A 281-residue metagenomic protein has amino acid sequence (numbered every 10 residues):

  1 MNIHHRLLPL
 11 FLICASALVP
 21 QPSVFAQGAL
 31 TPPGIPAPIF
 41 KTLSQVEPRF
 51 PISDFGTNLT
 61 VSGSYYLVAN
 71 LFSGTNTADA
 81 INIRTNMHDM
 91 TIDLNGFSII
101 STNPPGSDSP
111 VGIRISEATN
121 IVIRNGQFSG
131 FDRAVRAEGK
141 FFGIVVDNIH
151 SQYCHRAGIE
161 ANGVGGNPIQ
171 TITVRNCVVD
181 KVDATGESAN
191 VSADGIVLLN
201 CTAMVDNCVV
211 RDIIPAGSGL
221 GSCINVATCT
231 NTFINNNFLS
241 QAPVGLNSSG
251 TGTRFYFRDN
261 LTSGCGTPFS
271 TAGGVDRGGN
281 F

Functional and structural regions predicted by a protein language model:
N2-I3, L8-L10, Q21-Y66, S73 (+2 more regions): Extracellular "leader-to-stem" segments immediately downstream of a signal peptide or signal-anchor in secreted/lumenal
G28, L43-I52, R84-T91, N95-S109 (+1 more regions): Extracellular lectin-like interaction modules
S64, V68-A69, H88-S98, T119-G130 (+6 more regions): Right-handed parallel beta-helix
G74-T75, I100: Short, cysteine-centered beta-strand-loop-beta hairpins and adjacent loop/turn segments enriched in charged/polar
N76-N82, P105-R114, G130-E138, Y153-N167 (+6 more regions): Extracellular beta-strand/beta-solenoid scaffold signature
